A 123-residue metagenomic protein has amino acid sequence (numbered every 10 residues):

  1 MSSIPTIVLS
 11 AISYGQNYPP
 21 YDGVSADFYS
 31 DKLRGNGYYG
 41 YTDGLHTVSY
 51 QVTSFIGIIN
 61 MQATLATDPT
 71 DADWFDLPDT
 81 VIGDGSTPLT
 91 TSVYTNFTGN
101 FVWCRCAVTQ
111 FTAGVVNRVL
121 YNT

Functional and structural regions predicted by a protein language model:
M1-G44: Transition segment at domain starts
V8, A66-P69, F97: Serine/threonine-rich, low-complexity intrinsically disordered segments
I12, D27, T64-T67, D73 (+2 more regions): Intrinsic disorder/low-complexity segments
L33-T42, F75-T123: Beta-sandwich interaction modules
G44, F55-G57, V102: Residues that flank catalytic or metal-binding motifs in active/ligand-binding sites
T47-Q51: Short edge beta-strand/loop segments characteristic of extracellular beta-sandwich folds
T53-I58, F111-T112: Short proline/glycine-enriched turn/loop motifs at strand-loop junctions of beta-rich domains
I56-D76, R118-N122: Short, surface-exposed beta-strand/strand-loop-strand elements in extracellular ectodomains
